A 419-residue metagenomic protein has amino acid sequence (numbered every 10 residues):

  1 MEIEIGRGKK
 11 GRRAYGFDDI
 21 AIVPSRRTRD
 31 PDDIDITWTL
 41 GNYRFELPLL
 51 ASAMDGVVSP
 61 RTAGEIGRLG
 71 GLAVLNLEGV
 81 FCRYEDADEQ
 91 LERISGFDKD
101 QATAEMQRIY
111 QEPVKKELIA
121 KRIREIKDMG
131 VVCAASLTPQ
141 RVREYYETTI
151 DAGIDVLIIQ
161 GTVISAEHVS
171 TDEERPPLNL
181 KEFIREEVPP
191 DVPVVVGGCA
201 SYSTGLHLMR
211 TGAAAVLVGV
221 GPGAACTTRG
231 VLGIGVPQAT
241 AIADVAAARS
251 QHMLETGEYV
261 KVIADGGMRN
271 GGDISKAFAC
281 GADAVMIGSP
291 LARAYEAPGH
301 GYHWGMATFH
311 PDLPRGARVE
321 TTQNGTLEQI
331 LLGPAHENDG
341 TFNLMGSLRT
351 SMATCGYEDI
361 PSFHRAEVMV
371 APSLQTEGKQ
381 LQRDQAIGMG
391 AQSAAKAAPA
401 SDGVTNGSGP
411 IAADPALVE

Functional and structural regions predicted by a protein language model:
M1-E255, L291, K379: Active-site entrance/lid segments in N-terminal catalytic domains of soluble metabolic enzymes
M1-R26, Y110-V114, R124, D191 (+2 more regions): Alpha/beta catalytic cores of nucleotide-metabolism and tRNA/nucleoside-modifying enzymes
